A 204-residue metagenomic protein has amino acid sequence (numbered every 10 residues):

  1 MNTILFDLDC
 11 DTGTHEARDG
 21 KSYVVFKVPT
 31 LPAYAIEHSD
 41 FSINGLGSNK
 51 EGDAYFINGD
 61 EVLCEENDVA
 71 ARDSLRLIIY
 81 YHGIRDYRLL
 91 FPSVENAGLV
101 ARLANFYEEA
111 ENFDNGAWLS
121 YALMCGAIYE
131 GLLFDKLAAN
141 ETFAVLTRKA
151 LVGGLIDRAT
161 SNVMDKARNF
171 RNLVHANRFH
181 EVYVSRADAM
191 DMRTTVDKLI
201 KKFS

Functional and structural regions predicted by a protein language model:
M1-A70: Charged interaction/catalytic cores of defense and host-pathogen modules
N2-T14, G20-L31, R85-A97, A104 (+2 more regions): Polyanionic, low-complexity intrinsically disordered segments
D60, E65-A71, R158-S204: Charge-enriched, short contiguous segments at helix-coil
E66-A117: Charged alpha-helical initiation segments
Y107-L137: Short, hydrophobic, well-ordered secondary-structure elements
N112-G116, V152, L173-H180: General structural signal for alpha-helix termini and helix-helix connectors
L137-S161: Short, charged amphipathic alpha-helical segments flanked by flexible coils
